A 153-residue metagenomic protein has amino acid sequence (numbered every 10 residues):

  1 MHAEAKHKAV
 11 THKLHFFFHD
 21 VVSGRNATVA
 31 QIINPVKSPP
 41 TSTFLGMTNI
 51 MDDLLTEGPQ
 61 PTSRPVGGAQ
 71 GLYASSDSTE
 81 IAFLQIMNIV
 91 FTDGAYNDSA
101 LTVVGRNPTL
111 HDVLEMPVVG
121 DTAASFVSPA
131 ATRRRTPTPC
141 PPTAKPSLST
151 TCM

Functional and structural regions predicted by a protein language model:
M1-L101, T143: Extracellular or lumenal secretory-pathway regions
V29-I32, T102-V104, L114-V118, C140 (+1 more regions): Surface-exposed beta-strand edges and their flanking turn/coil or helix-capping segments
I33-P39, N107-L110, G120-A124, T151-M153: Short, low-complexity, polar/charged sequence segments that are solvent-exposed and flexible
I81-P137: Acidic, glycine-rich flexible loop segments
P129-M153: C-terminal or internal capping secondary-structure element at the end of a domain, subdomain, or sheet
